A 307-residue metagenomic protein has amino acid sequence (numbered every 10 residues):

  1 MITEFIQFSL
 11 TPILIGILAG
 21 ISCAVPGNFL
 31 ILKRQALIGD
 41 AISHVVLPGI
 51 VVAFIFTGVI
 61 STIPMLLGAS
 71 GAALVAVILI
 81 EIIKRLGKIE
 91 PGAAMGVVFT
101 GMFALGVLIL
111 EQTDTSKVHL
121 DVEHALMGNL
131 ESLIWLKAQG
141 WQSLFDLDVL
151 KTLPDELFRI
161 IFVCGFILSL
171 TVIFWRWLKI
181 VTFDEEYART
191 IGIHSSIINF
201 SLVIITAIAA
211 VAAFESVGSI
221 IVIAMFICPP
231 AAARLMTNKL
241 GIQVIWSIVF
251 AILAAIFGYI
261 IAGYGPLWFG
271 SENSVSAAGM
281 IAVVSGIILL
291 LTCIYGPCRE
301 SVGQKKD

Functional and structural regions predicted by a protein language model:
M1-S22: Membrane-interfacial amphipathic/re-entrant helices at transmembrane-helix boundaries
F8-P12, S61-M65, I167, A210 (+2 more regions): Short alpha-helical transmembrane interface motifs in multi-pass membrane proteins
L10-T11, R34-A41, P64-L66, T190-I197 (+1 more regions): Short, amphipathic, aromatic/basic-enriched membrane-interface segments that mark the entry/exit of transmembrane
I15-A24, V45, G49, A53 (+15 more regions): Alpha-helical transmembrane segments in multi-pass membrane proteins
N28-S43, L47-L120, A233-I248, I261 (+3 more regions): Short loop segments and helix-boundary regions at transmembrane helix junctions of multi-pass inner-membrane proteins
F103-L170: Transmembrane helix-bundle core of multi-pass membrane transporters and related energy-transducing complexes
K151-A224: Helix-loop-helix "hairpin" substructures at the membrane interface of multi-pass membrane proteins
E272-D307: Cytosolic-side transmembrane-helix boundaries in multi-pass membrane proteins
